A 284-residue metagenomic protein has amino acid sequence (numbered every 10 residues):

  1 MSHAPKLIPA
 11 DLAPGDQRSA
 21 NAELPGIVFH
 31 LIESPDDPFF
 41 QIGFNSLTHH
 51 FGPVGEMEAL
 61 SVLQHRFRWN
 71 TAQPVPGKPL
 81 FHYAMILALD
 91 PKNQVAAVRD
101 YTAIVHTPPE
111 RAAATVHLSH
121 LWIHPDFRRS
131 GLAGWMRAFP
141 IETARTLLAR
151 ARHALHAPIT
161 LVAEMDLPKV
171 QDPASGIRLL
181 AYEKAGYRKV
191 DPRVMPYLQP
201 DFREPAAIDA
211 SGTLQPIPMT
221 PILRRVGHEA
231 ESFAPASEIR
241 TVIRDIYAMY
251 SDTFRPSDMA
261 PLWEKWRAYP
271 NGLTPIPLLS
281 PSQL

Functional and structural regions predicted by a protein language model:
M1-F39, S46, H50, R152-L284: Terminal substrate-recognition subdomain of acyl/acetyltransferases
E33-S34, F44-P125, L147: A conserved beta-strand-loop-helix scaffold within acyl/acetyltransferase catalytic domains
G55-E58, A144-R150, Y187-P192: Short, surface-exposed, polar/charged, turn-prone segments marking secondary-structure boundaries
Q73, A144, I208-D209: Alpha-helix boundary/capping detector
Y83, A113-V116, G131-W135, F139 (+1 more regions): Short, well-structured alpha-helical interface segments that form or flank functional binding sites
R99, R137-P140, A163, Y187: Polar/charged side chains located within well-ordered beta-strands of beta-rich proteins
P109-R111, R128, P173, S232: Short acidic, gly/pro-rich beta-turn/loop elements at beta-sheet edges and active-site/ligand-binding grooves
I123, R128-A151: Conserved acetyl-CoA-binding loop-helix of GNAT-fold acetyltransferases
